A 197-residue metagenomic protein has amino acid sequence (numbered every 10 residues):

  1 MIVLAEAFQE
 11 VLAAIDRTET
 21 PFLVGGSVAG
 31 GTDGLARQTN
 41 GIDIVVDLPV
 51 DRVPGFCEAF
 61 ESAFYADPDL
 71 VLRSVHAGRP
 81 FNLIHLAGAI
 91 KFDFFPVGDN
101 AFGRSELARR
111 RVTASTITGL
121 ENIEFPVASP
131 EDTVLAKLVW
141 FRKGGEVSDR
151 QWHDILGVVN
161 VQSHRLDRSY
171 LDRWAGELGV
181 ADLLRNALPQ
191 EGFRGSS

Functional and structural regions predicted by a protein language model:
M1-S197: Compositionally biased terminal segments of proteins
